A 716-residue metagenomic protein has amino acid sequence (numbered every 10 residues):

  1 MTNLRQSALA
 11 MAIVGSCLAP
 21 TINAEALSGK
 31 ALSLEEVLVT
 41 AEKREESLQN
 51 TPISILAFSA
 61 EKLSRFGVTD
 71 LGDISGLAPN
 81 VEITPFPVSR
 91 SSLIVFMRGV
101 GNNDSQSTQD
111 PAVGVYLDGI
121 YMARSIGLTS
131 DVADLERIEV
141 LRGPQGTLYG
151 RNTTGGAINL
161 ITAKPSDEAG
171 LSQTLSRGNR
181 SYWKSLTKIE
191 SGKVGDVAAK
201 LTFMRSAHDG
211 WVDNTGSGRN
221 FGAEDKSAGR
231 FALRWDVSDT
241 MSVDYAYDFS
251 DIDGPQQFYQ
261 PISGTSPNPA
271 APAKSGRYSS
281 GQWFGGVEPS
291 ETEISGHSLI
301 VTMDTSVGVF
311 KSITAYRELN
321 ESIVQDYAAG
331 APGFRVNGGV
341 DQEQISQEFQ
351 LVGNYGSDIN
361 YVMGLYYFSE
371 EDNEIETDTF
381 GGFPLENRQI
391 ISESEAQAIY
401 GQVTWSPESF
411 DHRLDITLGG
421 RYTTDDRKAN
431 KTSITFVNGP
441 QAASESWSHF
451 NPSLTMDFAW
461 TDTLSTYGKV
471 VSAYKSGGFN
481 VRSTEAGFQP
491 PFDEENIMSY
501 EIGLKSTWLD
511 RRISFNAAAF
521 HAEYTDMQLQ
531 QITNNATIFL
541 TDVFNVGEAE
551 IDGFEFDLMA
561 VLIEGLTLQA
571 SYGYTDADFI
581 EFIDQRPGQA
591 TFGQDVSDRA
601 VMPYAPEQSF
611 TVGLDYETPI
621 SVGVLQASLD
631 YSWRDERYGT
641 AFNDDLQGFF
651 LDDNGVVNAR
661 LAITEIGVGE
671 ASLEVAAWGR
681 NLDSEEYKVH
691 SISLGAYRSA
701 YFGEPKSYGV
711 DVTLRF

Functional and structural regions predicted by a protein language model:
M1-F66, G72-G76, E190, D239-T240 (+5 more regions): N-terminal Sec signal peptide and the immediately downstream disordered periplasmic leader that contains the TonB box
C17, L27-E168, I502: Acidic, small-polar-rich N-terminal luminal/periplasmic segments of exported/outer-membrane proteins
D110-A112, R124, A133-R142, T147-N214 (+7 more regions): Outer-membrane beta-barrel translocator/receptor signature
N159, S166-E168, S176, K188-G286 (+5 more regions): Periplasmic-side early beta-strands and strand-to-turn transitions of outer-membrane beta-barrels
R234-S238, L351-N354, Y366, S392-E523: Structural signature of Gram-negative outer-membrane beta-barrels, strongest in the C-terminal barrel of TonB-dependent
G296-T305, V309-A328, A459, S465-K475 (+3 more regions): Membrane-embedded beta-barrel scaffold of Gram-negative outer-membrane proteins
Q342-G364, I399, G468, Y500 (+1 more regions): Conserved C-terminal beta-signal and adjacent last beta-strands/turns of outer-membrane beta-barrel proteins
V352, N360-V362, F368, S409 (+3 more regions): Gram-negative outer-membrane beta-barrel transporters
